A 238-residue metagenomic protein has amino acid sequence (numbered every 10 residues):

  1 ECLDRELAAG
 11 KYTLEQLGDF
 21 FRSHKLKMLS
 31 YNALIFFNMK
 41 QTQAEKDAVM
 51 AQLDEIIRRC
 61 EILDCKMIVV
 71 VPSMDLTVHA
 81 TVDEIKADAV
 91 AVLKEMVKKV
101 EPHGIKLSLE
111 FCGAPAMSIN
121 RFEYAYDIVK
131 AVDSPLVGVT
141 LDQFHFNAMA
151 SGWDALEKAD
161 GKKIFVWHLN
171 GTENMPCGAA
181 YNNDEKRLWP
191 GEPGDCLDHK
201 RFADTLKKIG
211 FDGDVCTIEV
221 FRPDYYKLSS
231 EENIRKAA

Functional and structural regions predicted by a protein language model:
E1-R22, S73-V78: Glycine-rich, proline-tolerant flexible connector loops at the mouths of alpha/beta enzymes
E1-R5, A33-F36, S73-D75, I105 (+4 more regions): Active-site beta-loop-alpha junctions enriched in small/polar residues
G10-E15, Q43-K46, M50-D54, F122 (+2 more regions): Structural motif corresponding to alpha-helix initiation and N-cap regions
K11-H24, V92-V100, A155-K158, F202-L206: Catalytic-core regions built around general acid/base machinery
R22-S23, N38-G138, E232: Active-site acidic/histidine proton-transfer and metal-coordination neighborhood in alpha/beta enzyme cores
L29-M39, M74-L76, A179-N183: N-terminal small/glycine-rich loop or linker at the start of catalytic domains across soluble metabolic enzymes
S30-N32, V69, S108, F165-H168 (+1 more regions): Conserved beta-strand positions in the central sheet of alpha/beta enzyme cores
R58, D64, I119-L141, N147-A238: Histidine-acidic metal/acid-base catalytic patches
